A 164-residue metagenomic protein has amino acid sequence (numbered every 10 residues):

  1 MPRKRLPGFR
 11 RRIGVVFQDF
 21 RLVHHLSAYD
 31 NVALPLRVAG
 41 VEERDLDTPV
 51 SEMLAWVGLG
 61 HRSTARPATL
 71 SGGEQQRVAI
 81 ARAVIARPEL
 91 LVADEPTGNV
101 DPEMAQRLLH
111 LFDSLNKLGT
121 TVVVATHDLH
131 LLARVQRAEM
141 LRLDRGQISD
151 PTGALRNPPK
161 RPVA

Functional and structural regions predicted by a protein language model:
M1-G14, L115-K117: ABC ATPase NBD coupling module
L26-L34: Short coil-to-helix segment of the ABC ATPase nucleotide-binding domain corresponding to the Q-loop/switch region
A65, A86, L118: Conserved signature/switch motifs of ABC ATPase nucleotide-binding domains
R66-L70, E74-Q76: Conserved ABC ATPase signature
I80: Hydrophobic anchor residue at the start of the ABC signature
L91-D94: Catalytic Walker B motif of ABC-type/P-loop ATPase nucleotide-binding domains
P102-M104: Helix N-cap at the start of a conserved alpha-helix in ABC-type nucleotide-binding domains
